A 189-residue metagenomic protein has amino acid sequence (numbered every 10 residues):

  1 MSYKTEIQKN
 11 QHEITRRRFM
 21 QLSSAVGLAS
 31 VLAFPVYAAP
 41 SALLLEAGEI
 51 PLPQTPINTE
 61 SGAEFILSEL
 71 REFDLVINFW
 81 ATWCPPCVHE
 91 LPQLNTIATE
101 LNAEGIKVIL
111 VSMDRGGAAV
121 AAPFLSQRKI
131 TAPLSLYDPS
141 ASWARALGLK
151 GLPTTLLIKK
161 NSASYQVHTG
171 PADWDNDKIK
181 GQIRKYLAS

Functional and structural regions predicted by a protein language model:
M1-R18, A25-L32: N-terminal secretory signal peptides
Y37-L67: N-terminal "domain-start" segment that seeds a small globular fold
F73-L75, W80-W83, G151: Short pre-active-site segment immediately N-terminal to redox-active cysteine/selenocysteine motifs in thiol-based
F79-Q93: Conserved redox-active cysteine motifs that mediate thiol-disulfide chemistry, especially di-cysteine Cys-X(1-2)-Cys
L91-V111: Conserved helix-turn-beta segment immediately C-terminal to the redox Cys motif in thioredoxin-like folds
I106-A118, P133-P139: Thiol-based oxidoreductase modules, predominantly thioredoxin-like and allied folds used for disulfide exchange
A122-K160: Short, internal strand/loop/helix patches that form the active-site neighborhood or redox-interaction surface
K160-S189: Thiol-/selenol-based redox modules, centered on thioredoxin-like and closely related oxidoreductase domains
